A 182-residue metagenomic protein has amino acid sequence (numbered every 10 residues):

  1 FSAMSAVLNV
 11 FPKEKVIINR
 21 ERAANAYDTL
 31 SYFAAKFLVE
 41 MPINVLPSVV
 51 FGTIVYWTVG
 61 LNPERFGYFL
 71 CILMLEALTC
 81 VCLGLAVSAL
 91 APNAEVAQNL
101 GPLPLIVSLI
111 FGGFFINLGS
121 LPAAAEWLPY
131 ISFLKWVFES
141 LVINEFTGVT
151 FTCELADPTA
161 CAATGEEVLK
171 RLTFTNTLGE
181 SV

Functional and structural regions predicted by a protein language model:
F1-V182: Membrane-spanning alpha-helical segments of multipass transporters and channels
